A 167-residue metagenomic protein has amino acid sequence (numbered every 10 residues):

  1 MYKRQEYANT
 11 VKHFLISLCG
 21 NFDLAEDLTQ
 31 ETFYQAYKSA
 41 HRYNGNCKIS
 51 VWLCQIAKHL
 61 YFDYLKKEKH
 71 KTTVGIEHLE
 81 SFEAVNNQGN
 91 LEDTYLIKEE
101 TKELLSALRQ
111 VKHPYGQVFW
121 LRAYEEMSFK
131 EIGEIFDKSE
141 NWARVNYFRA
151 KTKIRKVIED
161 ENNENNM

Functional and structural regions predicted by a protein language model:
V11, L15, A40, L53 (+1 more regions): Hydrophobic-face residues of short alpha-helical interaction/recognition segments
K12-E31, N44, I135, E140 (+1 more regions): Short, charged helix-capping/linker segments at alpha-helix termini
D27-Y34, C47-H59: Structural recognition of an alpha-helix C-terminal capping motif at a helix-to-coil junction
F33-K48, E68: Sigma70-family region 2
K58-I76, I97, R149: Arg/Lys-rich amphipathic alpha helix in sigma70-family domain 2
K71-K98, S128: Internal acidic/polar
Y115, K130, E134-E161: DNA-recognition helix of helix-turn-helix
V118-R122: A short pre-motif secondary-structure segment
